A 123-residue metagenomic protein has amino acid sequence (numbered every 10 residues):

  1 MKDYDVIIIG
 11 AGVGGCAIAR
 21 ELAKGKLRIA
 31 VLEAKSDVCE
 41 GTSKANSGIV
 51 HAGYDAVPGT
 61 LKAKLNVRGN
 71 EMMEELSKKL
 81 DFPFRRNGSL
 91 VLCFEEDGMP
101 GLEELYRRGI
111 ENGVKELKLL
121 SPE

Functional and structural regions predicted by a protein language model:
M1, T42, P83-F84: Solvent-exposed alpha-helices and their adjacent loops that cap or buttress functional pockets in soluble metabolic
D3-D5, E33, D37, D55: Acidic side chains
D3-Y4, L27, A45, N87 (+1 more regions): Short coil/turn connectors at secondary-structure junctions
Y4-V31: N-terminal Rossmann-like FAD-binding beta1-loop-alpha1 element of flavoenzymes
G12, K35, G48: Proline-glycine-enriched beta-turn/loop adjacent to the NAD(P) cofactor-binding site in Rossmann-like oxidoreductases
I18, G41, L102: Short glycine-/acidic-enriched loop or helix-start segments at secondary-structure transitions that form or flank
A23-A45: Glycine-rich FAD pyrophosphate-binding loop
G48-E123: Dinucleotide-binding Rossmann-like beta1-alpha1 core, especially the glycine-rich loop that anchors the ADP
